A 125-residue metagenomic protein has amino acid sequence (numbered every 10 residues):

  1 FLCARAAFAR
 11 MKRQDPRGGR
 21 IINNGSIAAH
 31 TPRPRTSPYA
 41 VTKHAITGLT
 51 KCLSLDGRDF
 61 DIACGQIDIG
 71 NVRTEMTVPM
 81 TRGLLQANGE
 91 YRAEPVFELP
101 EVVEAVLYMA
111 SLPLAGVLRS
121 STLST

Functional and structural regions predicted by a protein language model:
F1, Y39, T47: Catalytic tyrosine of NAD(P)H-dependent dehydrogenase/reductases that use a Tyr as the general acid/base
A4, T42: Active-site helix of classical SDR
A6-R17: A short helix-coil junction within the Rossmann-fold of NAD(P)-dependent oxidoreductases
A9, L55-R58: Alpha-helical segment proximal to the catalytic Tyr-Lys
S26: Residue(s) in the substrate-gating loop at a strand-loop-helix junction that position the organic substrate next
T31-S37, P95: Active-site loop immediately N-terminal to the catalytic Tyr-X3-Lys motif of short-chain dehydrogenase/reductase
I62, Q66-I67, L85-T125: C-terminal helical subdomain
I69-P79: Short, flexible catalytic-loop segment of classical short-chain dehydrogenase/reductase
